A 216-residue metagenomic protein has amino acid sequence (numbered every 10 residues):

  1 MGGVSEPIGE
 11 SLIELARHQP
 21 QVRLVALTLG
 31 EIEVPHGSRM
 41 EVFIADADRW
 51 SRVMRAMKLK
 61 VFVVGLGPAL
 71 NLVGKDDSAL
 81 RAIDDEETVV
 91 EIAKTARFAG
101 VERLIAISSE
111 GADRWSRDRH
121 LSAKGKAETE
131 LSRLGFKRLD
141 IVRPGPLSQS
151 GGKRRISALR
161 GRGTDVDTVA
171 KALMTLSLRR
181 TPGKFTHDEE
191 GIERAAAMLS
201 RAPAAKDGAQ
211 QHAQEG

Functional and structural regions predicted by a protein language model:
M1-V22: N-terminal Rossmann NAD(P)H-binding glycine-rich loop of SDR-like oxidoreductase domains
G2, V25, D77-T129, R133 (+1 more regions): Conserved Rossmann-fold NAD(P)-dependent oxidoreductase catalytic core, especially the SDR/UDP-sugar
V4, H36-E91, T95-F98: NAD(P)H-binding glycine-rich loop region in Rossmannoid oxidoreductase-like domains and their noncatalytic homologs
I8, V73, G111-S116, S150: Short, solvent-exposed loop/turn segments at secondary-structure junctions
A26-V34: Short, polar loop motifs at secondary-structure junctions
A69, E110-G111, G145-S148: Active-site segment of SDR-like NAD(P)-dependent oxidoreductases
W115-S116, G135-V166, A172: Flexible, glycine-rich beta-alpha linker
K171-A209: Core catalytic loop region at the nicotinamide-binding pocket of NAD(P)H-dependent oxidoreductases
